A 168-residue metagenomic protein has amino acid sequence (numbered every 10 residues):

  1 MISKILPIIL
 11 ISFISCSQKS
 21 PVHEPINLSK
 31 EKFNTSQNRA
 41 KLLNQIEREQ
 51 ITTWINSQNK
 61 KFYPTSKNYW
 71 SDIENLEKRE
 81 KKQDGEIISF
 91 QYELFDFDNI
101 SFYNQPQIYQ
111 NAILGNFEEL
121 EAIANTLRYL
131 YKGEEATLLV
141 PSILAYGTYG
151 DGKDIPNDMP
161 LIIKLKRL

Functional and structural regions predicted by a protein language model:
M1-C16: Sec-dependent bacterial lipoprotein signal peptides
C16-L168: Cross-family detector of peptidyl-prolyl cis-trans isomerase
